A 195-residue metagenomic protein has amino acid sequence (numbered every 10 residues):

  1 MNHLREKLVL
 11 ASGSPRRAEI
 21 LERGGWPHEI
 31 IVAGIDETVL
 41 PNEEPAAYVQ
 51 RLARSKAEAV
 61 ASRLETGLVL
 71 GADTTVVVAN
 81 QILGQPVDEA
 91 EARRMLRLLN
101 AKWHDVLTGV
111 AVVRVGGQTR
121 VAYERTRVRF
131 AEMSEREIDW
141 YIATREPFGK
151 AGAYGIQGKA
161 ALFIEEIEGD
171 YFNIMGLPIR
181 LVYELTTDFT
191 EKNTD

Functional and structural regions predicted by a protein language model:
N2-V9, E43-D195: Anionic-ligand binding patches
N2-W26: N-terminal beta1-alpha1 ligand-phosphate binding loop
G13, A33, V115: Cofactor-binding loop segments of dinucleotide-utilizing enzymes, especially the Rossmann-like FAD- and NAD(P)+-binding
E19-R23, L40-P41, S62-R63: Short loop/helix-cap segments at secondary-structure boundaries that form the rim of catalytic
G25-N42, T119-R125: Short glycine-rich, Thr/Ser-proximal phosphate-binding strand/loop in the N-terminal lobe of ATP-dependent enzymes
